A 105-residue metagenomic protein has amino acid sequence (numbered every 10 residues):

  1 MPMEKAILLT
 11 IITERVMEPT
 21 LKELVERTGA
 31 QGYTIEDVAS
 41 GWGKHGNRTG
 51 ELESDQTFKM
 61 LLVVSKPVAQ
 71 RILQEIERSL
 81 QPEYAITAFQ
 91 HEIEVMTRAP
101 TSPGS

Functional and structural regions predicted by a protein language model:
M1-S105: Positively charged, small/polar-rich N-terminal and surface patches that mediate targeting and assembly and bind
